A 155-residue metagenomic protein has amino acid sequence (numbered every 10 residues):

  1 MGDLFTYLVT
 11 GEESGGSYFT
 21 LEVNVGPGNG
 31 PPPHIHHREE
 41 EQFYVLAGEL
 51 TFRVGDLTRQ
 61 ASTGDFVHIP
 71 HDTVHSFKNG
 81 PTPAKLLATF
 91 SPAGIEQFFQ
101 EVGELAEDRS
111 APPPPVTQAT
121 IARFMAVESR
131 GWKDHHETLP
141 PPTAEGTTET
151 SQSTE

Functional and structural regions predicted by a protein language model:
M1-P33: A short glycine-rich, His/Asp/Glu-containing loop-to-beta-strand
L4, Q42, E49-T51, T58 (+2 more regions): Structural motif
Y7, T20-N24, Q42, T58 (+1 more regions): Conserved hydrophobic/aromatic beta-strand scaffold that supports enzyme active sites
E13, S17, E49, D56-V74: Short acidic-glycine-tyrosine-enriched beta hairpin
S17, E41-Y44, F98-E101: Residue-level recognition of specific faces of alpha-helices
T20-G26, I35-V54, T89-F90: Short, conserved beta-strand element in jelly-roll/cupin
P33, F52-R53, I69, H75-G80 (+1 more regions): Short beta-strand His + acidic residue motifs that chelate non-heme Fe in jelly-roll/DSBH and cupin folds
G80-Q152: Double-stranded beta-helix
